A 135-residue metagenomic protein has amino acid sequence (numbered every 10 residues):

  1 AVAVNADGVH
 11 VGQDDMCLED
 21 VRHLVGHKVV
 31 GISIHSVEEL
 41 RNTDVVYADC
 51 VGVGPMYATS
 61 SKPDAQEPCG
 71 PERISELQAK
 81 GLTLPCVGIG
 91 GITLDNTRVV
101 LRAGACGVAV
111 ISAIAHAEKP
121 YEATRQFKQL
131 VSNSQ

Functional and structural regions predicted by a protein language model:
V2-D7, H35-D49, Q78-T83, V87 (+2 more regions): Catalytic cores of alpha/beta
V11-V21, G52-A65, T97-L130: Glycine-rich phosphate-binding active-site loops on the catalytic face of alpha/beta enzymes
Q13-D15, E19-S36, E67-G88, L94 (+1 more regions): Alpha-helix-loop-beta-strand connector modules within alpha/beta enzyme cores
D44-T83: Ampipathic, surface-exposed secondary-structure segments
